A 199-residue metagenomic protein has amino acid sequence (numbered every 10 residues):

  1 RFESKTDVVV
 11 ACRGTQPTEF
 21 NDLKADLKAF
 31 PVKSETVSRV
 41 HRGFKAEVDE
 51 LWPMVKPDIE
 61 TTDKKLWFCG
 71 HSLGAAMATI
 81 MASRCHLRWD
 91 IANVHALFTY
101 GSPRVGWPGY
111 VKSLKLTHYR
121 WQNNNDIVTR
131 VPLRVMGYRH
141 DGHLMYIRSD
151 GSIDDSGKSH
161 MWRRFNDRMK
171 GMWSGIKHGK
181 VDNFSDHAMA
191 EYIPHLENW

Functional and structural regions predicted by a protein language model:
R1-C69, L73-W199: Non-catalytic, mobile gating and regulatory segments of ester bond hydrolases
